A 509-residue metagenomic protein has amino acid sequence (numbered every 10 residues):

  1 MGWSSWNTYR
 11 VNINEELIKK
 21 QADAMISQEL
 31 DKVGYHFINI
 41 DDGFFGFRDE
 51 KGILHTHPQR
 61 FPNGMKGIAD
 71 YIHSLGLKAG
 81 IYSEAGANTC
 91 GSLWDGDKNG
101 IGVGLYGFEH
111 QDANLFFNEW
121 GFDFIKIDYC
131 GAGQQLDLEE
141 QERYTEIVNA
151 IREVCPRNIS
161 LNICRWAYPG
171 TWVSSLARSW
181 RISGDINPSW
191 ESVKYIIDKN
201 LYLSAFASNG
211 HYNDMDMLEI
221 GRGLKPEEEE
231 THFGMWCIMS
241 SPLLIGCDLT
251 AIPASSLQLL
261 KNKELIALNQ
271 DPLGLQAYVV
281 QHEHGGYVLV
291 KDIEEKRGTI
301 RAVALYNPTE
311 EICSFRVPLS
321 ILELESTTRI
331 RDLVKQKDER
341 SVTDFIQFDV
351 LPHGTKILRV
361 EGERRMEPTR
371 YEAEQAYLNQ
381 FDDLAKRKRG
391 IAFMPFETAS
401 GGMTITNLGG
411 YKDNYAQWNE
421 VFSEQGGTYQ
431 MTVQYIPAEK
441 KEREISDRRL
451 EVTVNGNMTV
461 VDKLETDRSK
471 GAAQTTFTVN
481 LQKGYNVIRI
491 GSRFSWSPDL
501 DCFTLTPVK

Functional and structural regions predicted by a protein language model:
M1-S5, G34-D41, K78-S83, D123-D128 (+7 more regions): Structural recognition of the beta-strand scaffold that forms the well-ordered cores of secreted hydrolase catalytic
L17, Q21, M25-Q134: Aromatic-lined carbohydrate-binding/catalytic grooves of carbohydrate-active enzymes
F108-Q111, E142, V154, N158-D248: Glycan-recognition surfaces
G234-V280, P352-N379: Catalytic cores of secreted or luminal carbohydrate-active enzymes
W236-M239, L244-G246, E283-E323, H353 (+2 more regions): Carbohydrate-binding surface patches
L244-T309, R387-G409: Glycan-recognition and catalytic regions of carbohydrate-active enzymes
S320-K335: Solvent-exposed beta-hairpin/edge-strand motifs
L324-T327, D344-Q347, H353-K509: Extracytoplasmic
